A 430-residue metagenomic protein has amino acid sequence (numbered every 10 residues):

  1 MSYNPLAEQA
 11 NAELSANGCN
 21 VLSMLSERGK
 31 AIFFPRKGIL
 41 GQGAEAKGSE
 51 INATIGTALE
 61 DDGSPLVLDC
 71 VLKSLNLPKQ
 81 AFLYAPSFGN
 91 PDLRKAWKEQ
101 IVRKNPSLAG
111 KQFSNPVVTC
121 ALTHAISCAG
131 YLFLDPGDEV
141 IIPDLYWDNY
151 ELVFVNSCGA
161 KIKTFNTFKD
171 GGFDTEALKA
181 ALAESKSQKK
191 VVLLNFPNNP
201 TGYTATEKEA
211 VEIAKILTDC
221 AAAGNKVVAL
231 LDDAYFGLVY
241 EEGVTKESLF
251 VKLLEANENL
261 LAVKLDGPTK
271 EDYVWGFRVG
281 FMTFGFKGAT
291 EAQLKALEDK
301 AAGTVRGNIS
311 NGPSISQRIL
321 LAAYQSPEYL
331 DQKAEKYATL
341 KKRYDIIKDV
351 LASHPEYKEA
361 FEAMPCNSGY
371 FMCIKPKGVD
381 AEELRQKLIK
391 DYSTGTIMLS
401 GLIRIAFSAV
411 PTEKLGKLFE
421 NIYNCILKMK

Functional and structural regions predicted by a protein language model:
S2, P91, E99, S107-G110 (+3 more regions): PLP-dependent enzyme catalytic core of the Aspartate aminotransferase-like
S2-E8, S26-A121, M429-K430: N-terminal small-domain helix-loop-helix segment of the aminotransferase-like
P5-L14, E255-A338: Conserved core segment of the aminotransferase class I/II
E50-N52, P86, L265, F361-N367 (+1 more regions): Short beta-strand
I51-A53, V117, I141, K163 (+3 more regions): Hydrophobic/aromatic beta-strand patches that form the interior of the parallel beta-sheet core in alpha/beta enzyme
G56-D61, T123, W147-D148, P197-P200 (+8 more regions): Short, solvent-exposed loop/turn segments at secondary-structure junctions
L77-A229, F236-N257, E413, E420-Y423: Conserved core of the PLP fold type I
K333-K348, A360-K375, G401: Conserved glycine-rich beta-strand-loop-beta hairpin in the small C-terminal domain of fold type I
